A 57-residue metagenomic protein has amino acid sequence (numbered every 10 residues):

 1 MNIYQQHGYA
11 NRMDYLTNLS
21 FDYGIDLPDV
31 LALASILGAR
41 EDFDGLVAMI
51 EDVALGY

Functional and structural regions predicted by a protein language model:
M1-A32, L55: N-terminal acidic leader/helix
Y9-N11, A39-F43: Short, solvent-exposed alpha-helical "recognition" segments
L27-P28, D42-G45: Residue-level signal for secondary-structure boundary elements
L31-E41: Amphipathic alpha-helical segments that form the core helices of the histone-fold
D44-Y57: Long, compositionally biased
